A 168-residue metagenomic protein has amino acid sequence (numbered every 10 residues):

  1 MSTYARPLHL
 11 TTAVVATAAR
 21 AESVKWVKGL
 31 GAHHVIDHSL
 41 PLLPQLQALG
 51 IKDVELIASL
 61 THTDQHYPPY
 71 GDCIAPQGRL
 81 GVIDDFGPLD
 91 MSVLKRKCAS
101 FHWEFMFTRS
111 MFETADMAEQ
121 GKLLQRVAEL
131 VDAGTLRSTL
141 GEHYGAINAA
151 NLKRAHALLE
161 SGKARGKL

Functional and structural regions predicted by a protein language model:
H9-Y67: Adenosine-nucleotide cofactor-binding segment
T17, H38, V82-I83, E104: Generic beta-sheet signal
A19-S23, D84-L89: Short, polar loop motifs at secondary-structure junctions
I74-A75: Helix-to-beta-strand junctions that scaffold the AdoMet/dcAdoMet cofactor pocket in Class I SAM-dependent enzymes
G78-R79, A99: Glycine-centered, small-residue-biased loops immediately flanking beta-strands in adenine/cofactor-binding cores
D85-A99: Rossmann-fold NAD(P)-binding glycine/threonine-rich loop
H102-Q120: Short, flexible, glycine-rich and Lys/Arg-enriched loop motifs at helix boundaries that contact anionic partners
T114-L168: C-terminal hydrophobic helical "lid"/dimerization subdomain of Rossmann-like NAD(P)H-dependent oxidoreductases
